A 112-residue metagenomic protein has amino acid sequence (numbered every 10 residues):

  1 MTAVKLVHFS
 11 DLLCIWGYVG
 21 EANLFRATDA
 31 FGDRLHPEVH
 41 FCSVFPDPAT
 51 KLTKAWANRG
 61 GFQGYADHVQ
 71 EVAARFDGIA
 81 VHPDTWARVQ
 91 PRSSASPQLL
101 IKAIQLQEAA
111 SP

Functional and structural regions predicted by a protein language model:
M1-V7: Extreme N-terminal starter segment of soluble prokaryotic enzymes
V4, L12, Q98: Residue-level detector of short, conserved catalytic/binding motifs and their immediate flanks
H8, G17, P37: Functionally constrained cores in energy, signaling, and assembly domains
F9-D11, W86: Short strand-loop junctions, especially beta-strand C-caps/beta-turns that link beta-sheets to coils or alpha-helices
L12-A22: Conserved redox-active cysteine motifs that mediate thiol-disulfide chemistry, especially di-cysteine Cys-X(1-2)-Cys
E21-P112: Structural alpha/beta surface segment adjacent to cysteine/selenocysteine redox centers across thiol/disulfide enzymes
